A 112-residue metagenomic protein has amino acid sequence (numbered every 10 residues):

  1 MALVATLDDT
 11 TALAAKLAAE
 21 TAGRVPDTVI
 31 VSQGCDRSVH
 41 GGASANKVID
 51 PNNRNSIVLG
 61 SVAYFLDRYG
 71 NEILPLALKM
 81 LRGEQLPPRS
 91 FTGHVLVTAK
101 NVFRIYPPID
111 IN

Functional and structural regions predicted by a protein language model:
M1-G42: Hydrophobic alpha-helical
A19, A43-S44, P51-N53, M80-L81: Hydrophobic residues in alpha-helical segments
R24-V25, N55-S56, S90: A structural signal for short secondary-structure junctions
T28, V58-G60, H94: Short, conserved active-site loop motifs that form the nucleotide-linked donor/cofactor pocket
S38-A43, S61, G70-I73: Short, charged, surface-exposed secondary-structure boundary motifs
G41-A45, P107-I109: Short aromatic-enriched loop/helix-cap "lid" or pocket-rim segments at secondary-structure transitions that line
K47-D67: Short beta-strand elements at the ligand-binding edges of bilobed clamshell
Y64-N112: Hinge/cleft segment of the Venus flytrap/periplasmic-binding protein
